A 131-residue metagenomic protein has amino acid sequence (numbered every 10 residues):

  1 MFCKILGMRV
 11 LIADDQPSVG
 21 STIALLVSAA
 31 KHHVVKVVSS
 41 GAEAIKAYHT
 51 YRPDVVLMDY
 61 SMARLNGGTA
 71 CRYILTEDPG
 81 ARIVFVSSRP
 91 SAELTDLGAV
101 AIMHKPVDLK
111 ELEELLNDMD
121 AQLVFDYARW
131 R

Functional and structural regions predicted by a protein language model:
M1-R9, K110-R131: Non-catalytic signal-transmission and effector/linker regions of two-component phosphorelay proteins
P17-K36: Two-component/phosphorelay signaling modules centered on CheY-like receiver
V37-V55: Acidic, metal-coordinating helix/loop segments flanking the phosphotransfer/catalytic sites of two-component signaling
S40-E43, L65-T69: Acidic catalytic/metal-coordinating carboxylates
K46, G68-P79: Short amphipathic alpha-helix used as the core "switch/output" element in two-component signaling
D59: Active-site residues of response regulator receiver
M62: Receiver (REC) domain active-site loop signature in two-component systems and cognate sites in sensor histidine kinases
V86-S87: Hydrophobic/aromatic residues positioned on beta-strands within the core alpha/beta folds
